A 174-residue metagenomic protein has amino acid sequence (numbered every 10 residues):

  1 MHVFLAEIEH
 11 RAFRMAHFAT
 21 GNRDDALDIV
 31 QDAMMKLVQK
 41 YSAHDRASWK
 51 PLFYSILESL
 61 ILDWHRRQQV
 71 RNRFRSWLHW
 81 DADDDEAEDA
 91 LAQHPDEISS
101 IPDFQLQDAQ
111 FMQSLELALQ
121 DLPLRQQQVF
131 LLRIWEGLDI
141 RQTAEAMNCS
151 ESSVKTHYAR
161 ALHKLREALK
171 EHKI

Functional and structural regions predicted by a protein language model:
M1, R75, E145-A146, A159-I174: C-terminal edge and immediately downstream basic/flexible tail or linker adjoining helix-turn-helix-like DNA-binding
M1-R14, F18, D24-L27: A short, charge-rich alpha-helical start-of-domain segment used by transcription regulators
I8, H157-R160: Residues within the DNA-recognition helix of helix-turn-helix
N22, D139, N148-S153: Helix-turn-helix DNA-binding motif, specifically the short coil turn and the N-cap/start of the second
D32-W49, R67-Q68: Sigma70-family region 2
E58-D83, D108: Arg/Lys-rich amphipathic alpha helix in sigma70-family domain 2
D84-L117: Acidic, proline/glycine-rich intrinsically disordered inter-domain spacer in sigma factors
V129-R133: A short pre-motif secondary-structure segment
